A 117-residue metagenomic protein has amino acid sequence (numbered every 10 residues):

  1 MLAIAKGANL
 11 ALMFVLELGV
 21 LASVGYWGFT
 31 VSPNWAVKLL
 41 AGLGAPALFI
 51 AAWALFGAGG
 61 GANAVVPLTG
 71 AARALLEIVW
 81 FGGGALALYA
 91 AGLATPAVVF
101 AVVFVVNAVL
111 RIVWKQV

Functional and structural regions predicted by a protein language model:
M1-A8, W35, V65-A72, G92: Membrane-interfacial loop-to-transmembrane-helix junctions in polytopic alpha-helical membrane proteins
M1-K6, W53-A64, I112-W114: C-terminal ends of transmembrane helices
A3-K38: Membrane-helix boundary elements
G25-V31, L55-G59, A85-T95, A108-K115: Transmembrane helix-loop junctions and nearby membrane-interface residues
S32-L48, L68-A74: Loop-to-helix transition at the N-terminal end of transmembrane alpha-helices
A36-A41, L93-F100: Short, aromatic-rich membrane-interface segments at the entry and exit of alpha-helical transmembrane domains
P46-A51, V103-I112: Alpha-helical transmembrane segments and their membrane-interface exit regions
A51-A91: Mid-chain, well-packed structural core segment of small domains
